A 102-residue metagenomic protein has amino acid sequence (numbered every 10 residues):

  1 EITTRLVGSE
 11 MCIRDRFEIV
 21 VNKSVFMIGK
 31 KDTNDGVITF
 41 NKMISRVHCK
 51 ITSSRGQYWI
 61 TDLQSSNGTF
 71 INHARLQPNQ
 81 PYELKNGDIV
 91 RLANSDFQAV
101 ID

Functional and structural regions predicted by a protein language model:
E1-G8, I13: Single conserved hydrophobic/aromatic residue that forms the stacking wall/gate of nucleotide- or nucleobase-binding
S9, S95-D102: Regulatory inter-domain linker segments that are low-complexity and enriched for serine/threonine/proline
R16-E18: Short, mixed charged/polar active-site loops that provide acid/base catalysis or chelate metal/phosphate cofactors
V20-D96: Forkhead-associated
